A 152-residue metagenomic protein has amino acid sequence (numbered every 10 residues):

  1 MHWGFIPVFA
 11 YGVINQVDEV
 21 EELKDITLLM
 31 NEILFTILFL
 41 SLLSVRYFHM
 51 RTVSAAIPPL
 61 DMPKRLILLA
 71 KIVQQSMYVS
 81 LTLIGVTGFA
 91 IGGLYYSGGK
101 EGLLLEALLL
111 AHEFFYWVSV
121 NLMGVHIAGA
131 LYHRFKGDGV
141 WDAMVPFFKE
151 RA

Functional and structural regions predicted by a protein language model:
M1-A152: Membrane-embedded alpha-helical bundles that constitute the cytochrome b-like, heme-associated redox core of multi-pass
